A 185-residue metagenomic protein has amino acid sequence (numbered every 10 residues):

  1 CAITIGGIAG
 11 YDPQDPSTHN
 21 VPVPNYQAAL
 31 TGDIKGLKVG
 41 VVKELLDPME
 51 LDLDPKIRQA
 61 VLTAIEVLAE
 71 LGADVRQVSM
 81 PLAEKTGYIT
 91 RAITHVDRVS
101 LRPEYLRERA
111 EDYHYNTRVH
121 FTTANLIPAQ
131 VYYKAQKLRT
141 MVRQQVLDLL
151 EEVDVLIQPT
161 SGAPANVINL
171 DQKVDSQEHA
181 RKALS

Functional and structural regions predicted by a protein language model:
A2-L62, L82: A short helix-breaking turn/cap at a secondary-structure junction
I3-Q14, E44, E66-D74, R107 (+3 more regions): Generic secondary-structure signature for well-ordered alpha-helical cores
S17-V21, Y88, Y105, K134 (+1 more regions): Short, surface-exposed loop/helix-turn segments at secondary-structure junctions that function as lids/hinges flanking
N25-A29, P55-S79, P103-E108, Y132-V153: Acyltransferase
A28-L46, I93-L147, P159-A163, I168: Short helix-loop capping/hinge segments that flank enzyme active sites or metal/cofactor-binding pockets
D52-D54, T86-V96, V167-K173: Short glycine/threonine-rich loop-to-helix capping motif typified by GTGT followed within a few residues by an Asp-Pro
A73-T90, F121-T123: Short connector loops at secondary-structure junctions
